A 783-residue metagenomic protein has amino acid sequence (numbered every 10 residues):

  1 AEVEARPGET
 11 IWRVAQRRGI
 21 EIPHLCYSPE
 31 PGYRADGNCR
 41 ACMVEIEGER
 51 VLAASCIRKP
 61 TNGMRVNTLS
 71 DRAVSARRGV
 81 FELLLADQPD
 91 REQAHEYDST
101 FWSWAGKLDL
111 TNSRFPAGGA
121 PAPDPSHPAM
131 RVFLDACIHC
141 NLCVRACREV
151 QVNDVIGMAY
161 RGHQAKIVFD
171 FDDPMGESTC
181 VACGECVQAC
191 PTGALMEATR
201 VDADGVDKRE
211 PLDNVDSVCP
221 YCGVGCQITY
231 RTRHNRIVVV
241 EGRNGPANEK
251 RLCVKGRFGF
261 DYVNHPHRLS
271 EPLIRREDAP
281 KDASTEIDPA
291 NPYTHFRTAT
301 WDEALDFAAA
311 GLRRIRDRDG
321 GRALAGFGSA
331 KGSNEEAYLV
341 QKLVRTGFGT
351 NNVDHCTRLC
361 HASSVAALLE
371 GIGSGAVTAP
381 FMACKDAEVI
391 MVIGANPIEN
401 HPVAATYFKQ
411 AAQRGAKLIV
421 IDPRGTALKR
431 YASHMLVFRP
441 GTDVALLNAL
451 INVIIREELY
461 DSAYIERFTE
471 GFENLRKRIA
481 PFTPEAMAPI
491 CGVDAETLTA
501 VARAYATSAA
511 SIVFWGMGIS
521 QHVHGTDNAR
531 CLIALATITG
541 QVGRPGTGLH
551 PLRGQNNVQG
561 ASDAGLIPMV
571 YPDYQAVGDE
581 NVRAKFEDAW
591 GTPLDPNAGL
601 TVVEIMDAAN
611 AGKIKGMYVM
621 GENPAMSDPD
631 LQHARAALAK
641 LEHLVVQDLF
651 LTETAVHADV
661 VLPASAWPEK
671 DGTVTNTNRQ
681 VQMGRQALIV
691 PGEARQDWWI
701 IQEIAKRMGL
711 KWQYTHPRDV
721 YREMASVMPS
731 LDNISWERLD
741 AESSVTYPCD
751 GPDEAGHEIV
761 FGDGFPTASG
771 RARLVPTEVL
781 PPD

Functional and structural regions predicted by a protein language model:
A1-T10, I46-G48, C56, G63-L459 (+6 more regions): N-terminal export/assembly segments and adjacent metallocofactor-ligating motifs of anaerobic energy-metabolism
V3-N62: N-terminal cofactor/phosphate-binding cores enriched in small/glycine residues, especially glycine-rich loops such as
D36-C42, Y338-R345, D527: Glycine-rich loop at the start of a catalytic domain that most often binds anionic cofactors/ligands
G37-C42, C222-C226, I759-F761: A short, compositionally biased
N153, Q164, N214-D216, G225-Q227 (+16 more regions): Active-site lining segments that contact anionic ligands and/or coordinate catalytic metals
T232, E241, L252, P545 (+2 more regions): Non-catalytic terminal/interface segments that mediate subunit docking, oligomerization, and allosteric communication
A279, L359-P545, L552-L731: Non-catalytic alpha/beta scaffold blocks inside enzyme catalytic domains
Q559-I567, K585, P717-D783: Long, low-complexity segments enriched in small/aliphatic residues
